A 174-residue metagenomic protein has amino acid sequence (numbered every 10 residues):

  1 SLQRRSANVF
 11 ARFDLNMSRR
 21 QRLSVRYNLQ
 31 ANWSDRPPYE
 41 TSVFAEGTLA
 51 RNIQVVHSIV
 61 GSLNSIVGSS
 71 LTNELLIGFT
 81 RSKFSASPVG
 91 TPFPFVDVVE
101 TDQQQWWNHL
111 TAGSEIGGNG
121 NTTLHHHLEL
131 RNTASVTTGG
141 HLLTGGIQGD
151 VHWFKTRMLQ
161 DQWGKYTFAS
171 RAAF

Functional and structural regions predicted by a protein language model:
S1-F174: Short acidic-glycine motifs
